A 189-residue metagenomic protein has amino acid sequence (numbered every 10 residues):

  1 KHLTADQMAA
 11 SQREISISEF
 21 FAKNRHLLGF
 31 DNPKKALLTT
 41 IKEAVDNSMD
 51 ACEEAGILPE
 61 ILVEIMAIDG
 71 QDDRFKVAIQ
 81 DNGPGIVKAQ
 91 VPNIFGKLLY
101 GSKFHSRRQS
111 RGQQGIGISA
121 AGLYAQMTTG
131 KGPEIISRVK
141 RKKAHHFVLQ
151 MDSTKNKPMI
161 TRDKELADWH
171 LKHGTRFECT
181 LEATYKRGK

Functional and structural regions predicted by a protein language model:
K1-D6: Acidic, low-complexity intrinsically disordered tails
K34-V63, G117-Y124: Conserved ATP-binding N-box helix of the HATPase_c
M66-V77: Short beta-strand-loop-beta element adjacent to the nucleotide/active-site pocket used for signaling
D81: Acidic ATP/Mg2+-coordinating residue in the GHKL
G85-N93, A121: Short helix N-cap motif at coil->helix boundaries in the Bergerat
I94-L98: Mobile ATP-lid/nucleotide-binding loop of the nucleotide-binding subdomain
G101-K189: GHKL-type ATPase core
